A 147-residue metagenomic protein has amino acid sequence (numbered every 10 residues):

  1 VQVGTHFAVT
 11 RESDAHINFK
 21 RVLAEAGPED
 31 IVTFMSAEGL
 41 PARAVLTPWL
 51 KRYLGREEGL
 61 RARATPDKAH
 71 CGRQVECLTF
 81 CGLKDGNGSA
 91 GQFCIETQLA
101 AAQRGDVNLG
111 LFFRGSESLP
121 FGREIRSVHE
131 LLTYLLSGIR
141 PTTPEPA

Functional and structural regions predicted by a protein language model:
V1-A147: Conserved active-site-proximal phosphate/metal-binding subdomains
